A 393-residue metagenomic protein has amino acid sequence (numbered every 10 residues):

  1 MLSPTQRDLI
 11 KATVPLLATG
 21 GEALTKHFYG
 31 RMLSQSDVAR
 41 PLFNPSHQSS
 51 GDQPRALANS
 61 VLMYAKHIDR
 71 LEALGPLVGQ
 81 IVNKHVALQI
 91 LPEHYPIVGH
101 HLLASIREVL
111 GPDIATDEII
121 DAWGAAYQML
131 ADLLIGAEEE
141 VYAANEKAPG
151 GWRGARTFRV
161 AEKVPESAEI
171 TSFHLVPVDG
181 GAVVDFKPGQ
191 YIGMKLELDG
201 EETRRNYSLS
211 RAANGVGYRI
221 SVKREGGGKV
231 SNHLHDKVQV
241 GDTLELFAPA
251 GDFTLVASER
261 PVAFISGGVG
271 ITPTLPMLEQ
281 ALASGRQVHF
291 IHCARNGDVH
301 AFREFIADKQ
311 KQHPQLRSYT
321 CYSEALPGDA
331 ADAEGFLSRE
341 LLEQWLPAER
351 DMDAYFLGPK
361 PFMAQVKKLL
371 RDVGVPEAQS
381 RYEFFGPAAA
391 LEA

Functional and structural regions predicted by a protein language model:
M1-G154: Globin-like tetrapyrrole-binding proteins
A148-T243, A294-N296, A307, C321-A325: Ferredoxin-reductase
G189, G270, P359: Short, conserved phosphate/pyrophosphate- and ester-handling motifs at nucleotide-, phospho-/glycolipid
A248-R260: A short, basic/flexible loop-to-alpha-helix module at the beginning of a structural domain
P261-T272: Short, glycine-rich nucleotide/cofactor-binding loops
P273-L282: Histidine-anchored nucleotide/phosphate-binding helix
V288-A393: Reductase modules of NAD(P)H-dependent flavoproteins
